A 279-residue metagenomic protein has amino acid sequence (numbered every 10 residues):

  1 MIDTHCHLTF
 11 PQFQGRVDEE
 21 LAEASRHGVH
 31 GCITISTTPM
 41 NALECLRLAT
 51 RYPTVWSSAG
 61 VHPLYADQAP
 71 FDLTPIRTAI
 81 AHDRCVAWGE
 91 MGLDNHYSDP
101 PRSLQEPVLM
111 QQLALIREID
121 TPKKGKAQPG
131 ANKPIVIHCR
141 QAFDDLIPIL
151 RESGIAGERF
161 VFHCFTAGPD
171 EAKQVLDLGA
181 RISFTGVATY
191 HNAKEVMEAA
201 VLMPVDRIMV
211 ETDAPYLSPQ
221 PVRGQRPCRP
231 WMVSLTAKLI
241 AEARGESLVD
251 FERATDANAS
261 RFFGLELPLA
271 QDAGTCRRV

Functional and structural regions predicted by a protein language model:
M1-V279: Mid-domain alpha/beta scaffold segments of enzyme catalytic cores
